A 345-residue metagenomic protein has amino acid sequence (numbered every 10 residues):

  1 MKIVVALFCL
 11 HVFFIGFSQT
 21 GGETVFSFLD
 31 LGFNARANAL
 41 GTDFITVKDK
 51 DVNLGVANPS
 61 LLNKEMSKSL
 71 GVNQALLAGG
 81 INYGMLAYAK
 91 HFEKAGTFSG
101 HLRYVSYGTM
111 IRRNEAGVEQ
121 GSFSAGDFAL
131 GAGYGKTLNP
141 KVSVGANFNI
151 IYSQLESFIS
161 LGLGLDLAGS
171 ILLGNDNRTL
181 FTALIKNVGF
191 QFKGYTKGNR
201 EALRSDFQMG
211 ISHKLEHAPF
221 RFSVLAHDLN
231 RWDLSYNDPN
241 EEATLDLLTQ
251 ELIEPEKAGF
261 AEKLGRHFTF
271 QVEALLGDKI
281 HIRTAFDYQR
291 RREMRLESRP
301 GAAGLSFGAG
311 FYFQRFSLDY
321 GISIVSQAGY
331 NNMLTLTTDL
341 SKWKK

Functional and structural regions predicted by a protein language model:
M1-V4, P140: Positively charged n-region of N-terminal signal peptides that target proteins for export
V5-A6, E23: Generic early N-terminus positional signal peaking at residue ~5-7
F13-I15: N-terminal signal peptide c-region/cleavage motif recognized by signal peptidases
Q19-K345: Subset of outer-membrane beta-barrel
